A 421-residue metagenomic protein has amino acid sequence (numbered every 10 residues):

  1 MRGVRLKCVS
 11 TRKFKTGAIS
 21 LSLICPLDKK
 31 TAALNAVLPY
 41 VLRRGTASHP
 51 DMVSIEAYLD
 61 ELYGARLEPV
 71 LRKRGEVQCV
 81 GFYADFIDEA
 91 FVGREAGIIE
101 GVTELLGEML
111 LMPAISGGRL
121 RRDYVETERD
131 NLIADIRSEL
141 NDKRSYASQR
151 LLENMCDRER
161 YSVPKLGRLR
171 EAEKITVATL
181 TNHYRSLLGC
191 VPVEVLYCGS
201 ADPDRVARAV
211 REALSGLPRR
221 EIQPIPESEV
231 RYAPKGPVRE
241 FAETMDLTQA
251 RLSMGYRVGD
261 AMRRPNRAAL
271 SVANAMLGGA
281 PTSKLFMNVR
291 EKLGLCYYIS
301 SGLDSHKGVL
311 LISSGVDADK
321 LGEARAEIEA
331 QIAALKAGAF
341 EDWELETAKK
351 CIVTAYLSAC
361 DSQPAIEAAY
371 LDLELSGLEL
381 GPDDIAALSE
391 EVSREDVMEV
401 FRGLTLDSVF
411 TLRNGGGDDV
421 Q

Functional and structural regions predicted by a protein language model:
M1-L62, R168, T181-N288, E329 (+1 more regions): His/Glu-rich zincin catalytic helix
V9, K15-N35, M52-E108, M112 (+6 more regions): M16 family metallopeptidases and their MPP-like homologs
G45-S48, A90-G93, M112-R121: Short, polar/flexible loop-turn hinges at active-site or ligand-entry regions and domain interfaces
L71-K73, T181-L188, S300-D304, M398-R402: Short, flexible, solvent-exposed loop/turn segments with mixed acidic/basic and small polar residues
I115, N141, G189: Catalytic domains that recognize anionic headgroups
D130, R137-S148: Soluble acyl-CoA-dependent acyltransferase catalytic core bearing the H(X)4D motif
A134-S138, K235-Q249, V353-Q363: Short, low-order "capping/linker" segments at domain edges
